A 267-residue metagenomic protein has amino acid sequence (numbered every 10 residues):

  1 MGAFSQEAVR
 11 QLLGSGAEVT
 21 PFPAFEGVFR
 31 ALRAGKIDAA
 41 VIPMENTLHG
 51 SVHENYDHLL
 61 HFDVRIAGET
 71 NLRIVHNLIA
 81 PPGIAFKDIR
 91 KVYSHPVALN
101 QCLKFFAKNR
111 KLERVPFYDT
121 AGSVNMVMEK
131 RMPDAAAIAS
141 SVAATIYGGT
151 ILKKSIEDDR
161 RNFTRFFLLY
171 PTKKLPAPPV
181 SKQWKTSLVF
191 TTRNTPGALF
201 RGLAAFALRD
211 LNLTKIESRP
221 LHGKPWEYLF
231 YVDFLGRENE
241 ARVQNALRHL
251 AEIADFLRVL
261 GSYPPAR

Functional and structural regions predicted by a protein language model:
M1-R267: Domain-level signature for soluble enzymes in the chorismate/prephenate branch of the shikimate pathway
